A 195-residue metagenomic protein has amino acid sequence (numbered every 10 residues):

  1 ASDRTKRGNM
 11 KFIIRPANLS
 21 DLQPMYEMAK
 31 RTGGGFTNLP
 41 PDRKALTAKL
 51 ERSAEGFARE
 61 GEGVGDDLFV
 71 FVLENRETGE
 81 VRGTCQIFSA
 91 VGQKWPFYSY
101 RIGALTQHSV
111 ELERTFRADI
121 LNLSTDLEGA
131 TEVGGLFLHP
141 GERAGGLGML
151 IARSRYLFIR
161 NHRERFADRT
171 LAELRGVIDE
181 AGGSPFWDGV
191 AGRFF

Functional and structural regions predicted by a protein language model:
A1-D3: Acidic, Ala/Val/Gly-enriched low-complexity intrinsically disordered segments
R7-N38: Conserved N-terminal entry element of GNAT/NAT acetyltransferase domains
E27-K44, S53-G61: Helix-loop element at the rim of GNAT/NAT acetyltransferase active sites that forms part of the acceptor-substrate
L68-V72, G79-S89, E132: Conserved beta-strand in the GNAT
S89-G135, F194: Conserved acyl-donor/pantetheine-binding loop and adjacent beta-alpha core of acyl/acetyltransferases and related
F116, G135-L138, R143-I159: Conserved acetyl-CoA-binding loop-helix of GNAT-fold acetyltransferases
D126-L136, I159-R175, P185: Conserved GNAT acetyl-CoA-binding A-motif
G182-F195: Extended amphipathic alpha-helical segments with heptad-repeat/coiled-coil character used for oligomerization, fusion
